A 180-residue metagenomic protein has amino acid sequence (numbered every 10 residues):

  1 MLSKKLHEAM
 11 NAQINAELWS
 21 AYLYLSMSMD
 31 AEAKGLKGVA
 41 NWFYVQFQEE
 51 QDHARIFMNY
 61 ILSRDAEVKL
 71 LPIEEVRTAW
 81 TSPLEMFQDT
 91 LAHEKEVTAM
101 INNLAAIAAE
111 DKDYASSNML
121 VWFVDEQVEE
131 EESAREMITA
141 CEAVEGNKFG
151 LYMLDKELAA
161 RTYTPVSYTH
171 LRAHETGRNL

Functional and structural regions predicted by a protein language model:
L6, G35-V39, P83, K112-S116 (+1 more regions): Residue-level recognition of alpha-helical structural elements
A9-A16, S20, Y24-M27, N59-Y60 (+1 more regions): Acidic/histidine-rich alpha-helical segments that form the ligand environment of transition-metal centers
A31-P72, A134-M137: Conserved alpha-helical segments that form or flank metal/cofactor-binding pockets of metalloenzymes
G38, Y44-V45, V68-W80, V121-D125 (+1 more regions): Charge-rich, acidic-biased intrinsically disordered regions
T169-T176: Conserved small/polar residues in nucleotide/adenosyl-binding loops
